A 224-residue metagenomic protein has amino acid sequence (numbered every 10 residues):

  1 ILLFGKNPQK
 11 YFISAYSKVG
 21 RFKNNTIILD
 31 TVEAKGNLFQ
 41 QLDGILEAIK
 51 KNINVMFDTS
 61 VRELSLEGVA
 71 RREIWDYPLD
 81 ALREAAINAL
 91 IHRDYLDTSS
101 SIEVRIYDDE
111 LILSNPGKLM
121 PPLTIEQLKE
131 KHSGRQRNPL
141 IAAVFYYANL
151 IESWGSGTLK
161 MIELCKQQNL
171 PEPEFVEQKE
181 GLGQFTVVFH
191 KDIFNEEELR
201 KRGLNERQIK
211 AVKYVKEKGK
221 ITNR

Functional and structural regions predicted by a protein language model:
I1-R224: C-terminal regulatory or interaction extensions
